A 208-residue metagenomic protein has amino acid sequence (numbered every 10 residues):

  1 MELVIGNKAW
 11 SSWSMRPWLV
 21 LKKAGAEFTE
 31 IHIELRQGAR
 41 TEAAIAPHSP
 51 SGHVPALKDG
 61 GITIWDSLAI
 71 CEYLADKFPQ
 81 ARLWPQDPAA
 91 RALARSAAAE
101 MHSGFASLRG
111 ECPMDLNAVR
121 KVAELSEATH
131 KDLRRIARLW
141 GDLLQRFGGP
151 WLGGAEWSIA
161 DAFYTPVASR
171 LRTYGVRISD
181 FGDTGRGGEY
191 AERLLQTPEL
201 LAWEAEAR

Functional and structural regions predicted by a protein language model:
M1-S126: GST-like domain detector, emphasizing the conserved glutathione-binding G-site in the N-terminal thioredoxin-like
W13, W65, W84, A137-W140 (+2 more regions): Tryptophan-centric aromatic hotspots in well-structured domains and transmembrane helices
S49, A202-W203: Hydrophobic transmembrane signal anchors and adjacent membrane-proximal interface regions, especially in viral
L93-S96, E189, A202: Short, solvent-exposed alpha-helical surface patches in well-structured domains
M101, F105-R193: GST-like fold's C-terminal all-alpha helical module
T197-P198: Short loop-to-helix capping motifs
E206-A207: Exported/periplasmic ABC-transporter solute-binding proteins
